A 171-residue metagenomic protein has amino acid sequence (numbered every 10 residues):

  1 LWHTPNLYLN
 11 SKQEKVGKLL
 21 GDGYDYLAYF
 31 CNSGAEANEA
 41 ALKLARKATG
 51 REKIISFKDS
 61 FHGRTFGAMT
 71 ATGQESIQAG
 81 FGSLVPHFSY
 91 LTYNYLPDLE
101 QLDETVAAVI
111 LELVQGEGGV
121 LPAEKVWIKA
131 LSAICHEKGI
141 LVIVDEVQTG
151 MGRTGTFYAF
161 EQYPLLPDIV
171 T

Functional and structural regions predicted by a protein language model:
L1-T171: Conserved N-terminal phosphate-binding loop of PLP-dependent enzymes in the Aspartate aminotransferase
